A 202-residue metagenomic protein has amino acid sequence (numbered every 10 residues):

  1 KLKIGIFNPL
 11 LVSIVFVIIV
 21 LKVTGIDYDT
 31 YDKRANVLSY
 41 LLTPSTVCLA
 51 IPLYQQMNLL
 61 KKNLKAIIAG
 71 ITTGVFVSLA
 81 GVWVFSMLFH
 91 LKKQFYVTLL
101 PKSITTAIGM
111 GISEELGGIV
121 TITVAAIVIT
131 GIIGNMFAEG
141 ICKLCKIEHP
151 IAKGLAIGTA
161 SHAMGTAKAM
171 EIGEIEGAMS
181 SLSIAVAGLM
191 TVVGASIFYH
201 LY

Functional and structural regions predicted by a protein language model:
K1-K3, L49-K62, A138-K146, G165-I172: C-terminal ends of transmembrane helices
K1-Y54, L59, K65-G70, G74: Helical membrane-embedded segments and adjacent short helical loop/helix-boundary regions of multi-pass membrane
P9-V23, T43-T46, A69-G81, L100-M110 (+2 more regions): Small-residue-rich segments of transmembrane alpha-helices in multi-pass membrane proteins, especially helix faces
P52-L64, M87-L88, G111-I129, L144 (+1 more regions): Helix-loop-helix hairpins and the membrane-proximal interhelical loops of multi-pass alpha-helical transport proteins
M57-W83, V124-I133, S183-G188: Entry/N-cap segments of selected transmembrane alpha helices and their immediately preceding amphipathic helices
A69-G109, T130-C145: Transmembrane alpha-helices that form the ion-translocation and gating core of multi-pass ion transport proteins
F95-I122, V128-I129, L144-V186: Alpha-helical membrane segments and immediately flanking helix-loop junctions that form or couple to the substrate/ion
V193-Y202: Juxtamembrane boundary at the C-terminal end of a transmembrane helix
